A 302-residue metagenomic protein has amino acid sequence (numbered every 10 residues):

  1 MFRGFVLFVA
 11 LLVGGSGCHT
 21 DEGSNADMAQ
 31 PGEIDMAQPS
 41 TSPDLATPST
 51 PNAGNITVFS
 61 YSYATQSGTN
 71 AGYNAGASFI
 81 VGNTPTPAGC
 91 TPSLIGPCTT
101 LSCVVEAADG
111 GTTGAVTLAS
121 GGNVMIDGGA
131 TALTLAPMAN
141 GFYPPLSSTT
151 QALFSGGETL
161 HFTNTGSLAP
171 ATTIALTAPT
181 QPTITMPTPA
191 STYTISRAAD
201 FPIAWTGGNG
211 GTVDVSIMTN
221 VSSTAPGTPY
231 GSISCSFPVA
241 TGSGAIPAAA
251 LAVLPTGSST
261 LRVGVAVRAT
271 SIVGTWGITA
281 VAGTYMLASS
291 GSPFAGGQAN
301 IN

Functional and structural regions predicted by a protein language model:
M1-S16: Sec-dependent bacterial lipoprotein signal peptides
G15-N52, D109: Ser/Thr-rich, Pro/Gly/Ala-heavy low-complexity intrinsically disordered linkers and tails of secreted extracellular
P43-S155: Solvent-exposed N-terminal domain segments of exported/luminal and surface proteins
T50-Q66, G166-I195: Short, compositionally biased P/S/T/A/G/V-rich stretches that sit at domain boundaries
Y143-Q151, T241-A252: Exposed aromatic-hydrophobic patches
T150-L168, T256-G274: Short, aromatic- and glycine-rich surface loops/edge beta-strands on solvent-exposed regions
P170-I184, W276-N302: Short beta-strand elements
T180-P247: Short helix-loop boundary/capping segments
